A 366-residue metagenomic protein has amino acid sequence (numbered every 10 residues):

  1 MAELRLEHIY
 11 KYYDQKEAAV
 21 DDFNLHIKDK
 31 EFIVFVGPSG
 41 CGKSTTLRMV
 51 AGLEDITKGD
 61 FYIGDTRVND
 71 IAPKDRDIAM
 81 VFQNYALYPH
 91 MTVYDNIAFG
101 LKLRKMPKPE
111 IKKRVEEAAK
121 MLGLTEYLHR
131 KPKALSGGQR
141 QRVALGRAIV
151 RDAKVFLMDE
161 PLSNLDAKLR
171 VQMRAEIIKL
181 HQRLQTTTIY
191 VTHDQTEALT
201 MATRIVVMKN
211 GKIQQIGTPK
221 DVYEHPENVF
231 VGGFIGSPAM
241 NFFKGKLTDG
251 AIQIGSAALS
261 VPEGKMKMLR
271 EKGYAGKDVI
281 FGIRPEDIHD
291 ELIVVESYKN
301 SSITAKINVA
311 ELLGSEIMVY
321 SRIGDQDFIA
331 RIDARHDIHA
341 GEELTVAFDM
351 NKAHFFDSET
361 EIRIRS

Functional and structural regions predicted by a protein language model:
R5, H26, Y62, K246 (+1 more regions): ABC ATPase nucleotide-binding domain
F23-V34: Pre-Walker A (P-loop) beta-loop-beta motif of ABC nucleotide-binding domains
V36-P38: The feature captures the beta-strand-to-loop junction immediately N-terminal to the Walker
A51: Helix-to-loop junction immediately C-terminal to a conserved catalytic motif
T57-R67, I213: ABC nucleotide-binding domain "signature motif"
I71-F230: ABC ATPase nucleotide-binding domains
D249-I307, D337-S366: Glycine/charge-rich catalytic "coupling/switch" loops of P-loop NTPases
